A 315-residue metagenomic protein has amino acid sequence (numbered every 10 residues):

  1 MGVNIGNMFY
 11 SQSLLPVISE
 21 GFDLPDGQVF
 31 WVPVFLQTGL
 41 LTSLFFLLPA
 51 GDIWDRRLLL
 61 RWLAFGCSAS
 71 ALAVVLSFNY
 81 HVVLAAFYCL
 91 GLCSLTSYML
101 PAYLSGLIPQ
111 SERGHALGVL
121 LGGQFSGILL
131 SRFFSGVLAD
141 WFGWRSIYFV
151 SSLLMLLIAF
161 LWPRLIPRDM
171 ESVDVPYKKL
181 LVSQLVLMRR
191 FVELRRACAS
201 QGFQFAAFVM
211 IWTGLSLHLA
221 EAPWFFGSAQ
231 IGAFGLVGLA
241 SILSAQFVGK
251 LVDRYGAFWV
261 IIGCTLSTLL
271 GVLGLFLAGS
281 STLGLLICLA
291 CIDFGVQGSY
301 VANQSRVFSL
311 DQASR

Functional and structural regions predicted by a protein language model:
T42-Y80: Conserved MFS/SLC helix-loop-helix module at the cytosolic interface between two early adjacent transmembrane helices
L44-D55, L243-A257: Helix-to-loop junctions at the C-terminal end of transmembrane segments in multipass secondary transporters
V82, V119-R164: Helix-loop-helix hairpin linking two adjacent transmembrane segments in secondary transporters
A86-G123: Cytoplasmic helix-loop-helix junction between adjacent transmembrane helices in 12-TM secondary transporters
T96-I108, G298-D311: Intracellular juxtamembrane helix-capping segments at the cytosolic ends of symmetry-related transmembrane helices
I166-A199: Juxtamembrane intracellular "pre-TM" segments in multi-pass secondary transporters
F258-N303: C-terminal transmembrane helical hairpin of 12-TM major facilitator-type secondary transporters
